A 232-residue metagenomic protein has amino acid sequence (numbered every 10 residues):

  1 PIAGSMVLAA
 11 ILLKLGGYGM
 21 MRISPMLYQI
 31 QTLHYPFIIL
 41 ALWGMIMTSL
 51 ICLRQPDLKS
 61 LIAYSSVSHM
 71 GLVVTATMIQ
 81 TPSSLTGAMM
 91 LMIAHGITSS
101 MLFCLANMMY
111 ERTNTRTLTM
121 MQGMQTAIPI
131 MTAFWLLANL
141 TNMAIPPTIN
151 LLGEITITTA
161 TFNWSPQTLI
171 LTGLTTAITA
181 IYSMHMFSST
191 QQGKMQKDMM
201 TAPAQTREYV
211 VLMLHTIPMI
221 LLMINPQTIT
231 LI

Functional and structural regions predicted by a protein language model:
P1-I232: Core, highly hydrophobic multi-pass alpha-helical transmembrane subunits of bioenergetic inner membranes
